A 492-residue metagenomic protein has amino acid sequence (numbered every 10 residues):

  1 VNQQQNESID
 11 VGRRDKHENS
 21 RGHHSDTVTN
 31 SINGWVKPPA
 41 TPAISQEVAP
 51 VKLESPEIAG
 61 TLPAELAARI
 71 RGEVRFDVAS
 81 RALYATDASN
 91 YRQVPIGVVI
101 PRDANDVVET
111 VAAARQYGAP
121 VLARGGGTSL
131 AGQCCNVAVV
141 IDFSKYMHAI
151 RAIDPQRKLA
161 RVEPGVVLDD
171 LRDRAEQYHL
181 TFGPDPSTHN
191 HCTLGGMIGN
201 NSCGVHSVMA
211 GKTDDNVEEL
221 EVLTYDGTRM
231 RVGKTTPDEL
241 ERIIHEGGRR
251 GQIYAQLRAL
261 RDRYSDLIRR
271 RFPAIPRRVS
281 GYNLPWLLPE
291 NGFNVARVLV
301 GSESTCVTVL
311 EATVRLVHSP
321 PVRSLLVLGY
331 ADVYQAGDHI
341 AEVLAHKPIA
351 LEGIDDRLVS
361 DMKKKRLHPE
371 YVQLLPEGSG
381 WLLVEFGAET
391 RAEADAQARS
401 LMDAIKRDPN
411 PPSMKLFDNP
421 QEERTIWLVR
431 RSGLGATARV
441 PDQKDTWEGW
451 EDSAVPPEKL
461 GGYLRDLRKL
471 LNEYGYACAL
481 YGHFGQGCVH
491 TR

Functional and structural regions predicted by a protein language model:
N2-D10, R21-H23, T29-W35, T41-Q116 (+7 more regions): N-terminal flexible segment immediately upstream of the FAD-binding catalytic core in FAD-dependent oxidoreductases
E54, L66, S89-V121, V139 (+6 more regions): N-terminal glycine-rich flavin-associated loop
S89, M197-G199, H206-A210, V217-R431 (+1 more regions): C-terminal substrate-binding/cap subdomain adjacent to the FAD-binding core in PCMH-type and related FAD-linked
R115-P120, H148, I153, Q177-F182 (+10 more regions): Secondary-structure transition/capping motifs at alpha-helix termini and the adjoining loop/turn into the next element
V121-A123, S129-L130, L171, N201 (+6 more regions): Extended, hydrophobic alpha-helical segments in both membrane/secreted and soluble proteins
S129, P155, T193, T224-Y225 (+1 more regions): Short, acidic, Ser/Thr-enriched surface-loop or helix-capping motifs
R399-S400, K406, N410-F417, R424-L480 (+1 more regions): Non-catalytic terminal/interface segments that mediate subunit docking, oligomerization, and allosteric communication
